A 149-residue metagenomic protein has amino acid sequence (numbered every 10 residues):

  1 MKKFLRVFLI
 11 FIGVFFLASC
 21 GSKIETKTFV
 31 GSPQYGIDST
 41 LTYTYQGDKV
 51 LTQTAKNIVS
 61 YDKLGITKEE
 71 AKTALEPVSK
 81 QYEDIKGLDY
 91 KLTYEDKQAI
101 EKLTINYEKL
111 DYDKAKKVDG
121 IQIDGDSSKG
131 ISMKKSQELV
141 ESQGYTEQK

Functional and structural regions predicted by a protein language model:
M1-R6: Positively charged n-region of N-terminal signal peptides that target proteins for export
F16-S19: C-terminal motif of bacterial Sec signal peptides marking the signal peptidase cleavage site
S22-K149: Subset-of-secretome marker
